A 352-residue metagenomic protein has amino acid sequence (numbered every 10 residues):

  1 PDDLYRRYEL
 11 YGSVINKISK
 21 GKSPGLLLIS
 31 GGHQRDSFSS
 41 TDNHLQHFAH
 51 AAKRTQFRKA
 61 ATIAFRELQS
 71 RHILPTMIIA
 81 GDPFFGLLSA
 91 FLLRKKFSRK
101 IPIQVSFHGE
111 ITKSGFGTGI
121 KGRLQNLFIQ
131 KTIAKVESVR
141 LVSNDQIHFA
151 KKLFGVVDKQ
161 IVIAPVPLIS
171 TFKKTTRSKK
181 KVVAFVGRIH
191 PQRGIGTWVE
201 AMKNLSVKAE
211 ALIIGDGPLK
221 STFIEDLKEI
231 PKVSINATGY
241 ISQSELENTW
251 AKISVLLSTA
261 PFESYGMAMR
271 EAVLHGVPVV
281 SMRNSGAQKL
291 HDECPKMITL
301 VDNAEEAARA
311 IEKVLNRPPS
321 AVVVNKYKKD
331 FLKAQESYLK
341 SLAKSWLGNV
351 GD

Functional and structural regions predicted by a protein language model:
P1-R35, E200-K203: N-terminal subdomain of nucleotide-sugar transferases
D2-R6, P102-Q104, I111-K135, S170: Nucleotide-sugar donor phosphate/pyrophosphate-binding loop at the beta->alpha transition of glycosyltransferases
R6, G25-S30, Q46-F48, I129-K173: Donor nucleotide-sugar binding/catalytic pocket of nucleotide-sugar-dependent glycosyltransferases
A80-G86, F107: Short His-centered aromatic/hydrophobic patch
R140, L168, T175-R193, V199-K203 (+1 more regions): Conserved donor-binding/catalytic core segment of Leloir-type glycosyltransferases
Y240-I241, E247-I253: Short alpha-helical donor nucleotide-sugar binding micro-motif in glycosyltransferases
P261: Aromatic "clamp/platform" in nucleotide-sugar-dependent glycosyltransferases that forms part of the donor/acceptor
E293-E305, E312-P318: Conserved acidic donor-binding segment of nucleotide-sugar-dependent glycosyltransferases
